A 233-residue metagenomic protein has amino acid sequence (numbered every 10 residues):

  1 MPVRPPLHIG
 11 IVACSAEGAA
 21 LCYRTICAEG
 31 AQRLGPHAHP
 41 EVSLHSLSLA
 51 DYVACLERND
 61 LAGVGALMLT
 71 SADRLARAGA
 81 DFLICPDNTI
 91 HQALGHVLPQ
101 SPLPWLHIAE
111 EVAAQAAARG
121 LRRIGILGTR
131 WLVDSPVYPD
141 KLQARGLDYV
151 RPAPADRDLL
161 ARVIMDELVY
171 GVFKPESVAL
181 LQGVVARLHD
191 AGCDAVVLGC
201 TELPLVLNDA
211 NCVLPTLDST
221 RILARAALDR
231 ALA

Functional and structural regions predicted by a protein language model:
M1-A233: Non-catalytic structural scaffold of enzyme domains
